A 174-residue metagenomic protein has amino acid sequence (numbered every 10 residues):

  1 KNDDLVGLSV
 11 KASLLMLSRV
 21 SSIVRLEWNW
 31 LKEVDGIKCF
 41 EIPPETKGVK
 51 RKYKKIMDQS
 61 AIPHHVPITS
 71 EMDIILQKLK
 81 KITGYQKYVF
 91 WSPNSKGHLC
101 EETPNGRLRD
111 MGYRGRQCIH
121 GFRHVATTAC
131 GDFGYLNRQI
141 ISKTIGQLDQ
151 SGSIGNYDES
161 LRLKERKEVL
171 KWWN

Functional and structural regions predicted by a protein language model:
K1-R25, I37, I82, F122-R123: Basic, Lys/Arg- and aromatic-enriched nucleic-acid-binding interface segment
L5-V6, I68, C100, P104 (+4 more regions): Hydrophobic (often cysteine-bearing) scaffold residues that line and stabilize catalytic clefts of nucleotide/cofactor
K11, L15-S22, T103, D110 (+1 more regions): C-terminal catalytic core of tyrosine-transesterase DNA break-rejoin enzymes
R25-K78, D149: Conserved tyrosine-mediated DNA breakage-rejoining catalytic core shared by Y-recombinases
L26, R107, T144, N156: Residues in the recognition helix of alpha-helical DNA-binding motifs
P44-V49, D73, Y135, I145-N174: Catalytic-site neighborhood detector that most strongly recognizes the C-terminal catalytic loop/helix of tyrosine
K52-H65, F90-G97, Y113-G121, D158-K164: Short, contiguous acidic/charged loop-to-helix segments that flank catalytic cores in large enzymes
P67-R116, V125-A126, L148: Active-site/catalytic core of tyrosine-dependent DNA strand-transfer enzymes
